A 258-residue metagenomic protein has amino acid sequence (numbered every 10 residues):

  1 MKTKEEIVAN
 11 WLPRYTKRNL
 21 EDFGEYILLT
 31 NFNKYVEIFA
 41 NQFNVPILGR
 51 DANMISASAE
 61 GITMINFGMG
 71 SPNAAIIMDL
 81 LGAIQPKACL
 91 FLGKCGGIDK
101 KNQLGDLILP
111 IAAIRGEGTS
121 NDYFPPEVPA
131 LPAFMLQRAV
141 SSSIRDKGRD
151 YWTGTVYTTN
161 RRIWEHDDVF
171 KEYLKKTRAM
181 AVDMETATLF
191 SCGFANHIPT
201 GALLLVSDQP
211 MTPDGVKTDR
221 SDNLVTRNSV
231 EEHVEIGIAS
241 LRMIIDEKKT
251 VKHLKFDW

Functional and structural regions predicted by a protein language model:
M1-R138: Metabolite-binding pocket within alpha/beta catalytic cores that recognizes anionic/polar moieties
V45-D51, G148-G154, I244-W258: Flexible, glycine/charged-enriched surface loops at secondary-structure junctions
K87-A88, M180, P199: Short acidic/polar active-site loop segments enriched in Thr and Asp
E127-T177: Active-site rim beta-loop-alpha module in soluble metabolic enzymes
A139-K147, C192, I236-E247: Generic non-transmembrane alpha-helical segments
A187-L224: Zn-dependent metallopeptidase/amidohydrolase metal-coordination segment
T212-W258: His/Asp/Glu-rich mid-to-C-terminal helical/loop segments that flank catalytic regions of hydrolases
